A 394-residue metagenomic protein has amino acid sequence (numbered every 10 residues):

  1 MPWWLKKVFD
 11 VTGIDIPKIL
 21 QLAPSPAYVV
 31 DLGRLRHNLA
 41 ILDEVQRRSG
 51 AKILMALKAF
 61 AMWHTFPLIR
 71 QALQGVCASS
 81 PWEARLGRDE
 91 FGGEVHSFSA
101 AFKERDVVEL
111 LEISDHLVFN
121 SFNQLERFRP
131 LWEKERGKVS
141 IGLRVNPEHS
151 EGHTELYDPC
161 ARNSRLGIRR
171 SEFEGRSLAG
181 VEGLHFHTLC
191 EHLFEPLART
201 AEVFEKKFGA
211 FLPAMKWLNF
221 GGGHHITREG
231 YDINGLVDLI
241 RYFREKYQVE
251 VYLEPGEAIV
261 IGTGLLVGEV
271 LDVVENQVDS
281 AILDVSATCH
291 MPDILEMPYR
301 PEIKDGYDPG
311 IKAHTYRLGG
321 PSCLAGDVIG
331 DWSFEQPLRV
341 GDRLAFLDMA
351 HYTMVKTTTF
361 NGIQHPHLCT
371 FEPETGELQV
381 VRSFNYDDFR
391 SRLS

Functional and structural regions predicted by a protein language model:
M1-T12: N-terminal hydrophobic targeting/anchoring segments and the immediately downstream early-domain regions of hydrolases
I14-G92, A101, S286, F334-L347 (+1 more regions): N-terminal capping/small domains of soluble enzymes
P17-A23, E182-H187, G221: A short small-residue
A51-W217, Y231, L239: Active-site-proximal beta-alpha core segment in soluble small-molecule metabolic enzymes
V145-H149, T188-H192, H224, E257-I259 (+2 more regions): Glycine-rich beta-alpha junction loops
A201-V260: Acidic, glycine-rich loop-and-beta core segments that form the ion-binding/anion-interacting portion of active sites
L239, L253-S394: Charged (often Lys/Glu-rich) extended helix/loop segments that serve as interaction or gating elements
